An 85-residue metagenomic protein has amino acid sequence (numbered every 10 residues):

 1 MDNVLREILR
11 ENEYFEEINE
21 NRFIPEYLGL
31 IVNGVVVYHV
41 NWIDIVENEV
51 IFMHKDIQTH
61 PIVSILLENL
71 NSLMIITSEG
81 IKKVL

Functional and structural regions predicted by a protein language model:
M1-G34, I76-L85: Short glycine-rich, low-complexity segments
R22-F23, V35-V36, Q58, L66-E68: Short solvent-exposed loop/turn micro-motifs enriched in small/polar/acidic residues
L28-V32, I51-S64: Short aromatic-glycine motifs in intrinsically disordered, low-complexity regions
V35-V36, I45-E49: Short, charged/polar surface micro-motifs in flexible loops or helix N-caps
I43, I62-G80: Structured surface patches comprising rigid loops and adjacent beta-strands/short helices at the edges of well-ordered
I43-E47, Q58-T59: Short beta-strand and beta-hairpin "edge-sheet" elements
N48-I51, I81: Hydrophobic residues embedded in beta-strands of well-ordered beta-sheets
